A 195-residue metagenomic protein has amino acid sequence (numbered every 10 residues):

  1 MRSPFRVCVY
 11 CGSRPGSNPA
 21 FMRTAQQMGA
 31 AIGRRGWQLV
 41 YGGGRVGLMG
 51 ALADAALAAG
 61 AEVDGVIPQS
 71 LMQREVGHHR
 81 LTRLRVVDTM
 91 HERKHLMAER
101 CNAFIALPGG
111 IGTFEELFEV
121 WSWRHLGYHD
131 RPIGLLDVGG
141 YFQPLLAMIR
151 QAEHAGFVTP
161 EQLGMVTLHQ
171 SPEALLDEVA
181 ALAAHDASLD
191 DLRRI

Functional and structural regions predicted by a protein language model:
M1-C101, V138-E178, L182-I195: A cross-family phosphate/adenosyl-ligand binding-site feature
R93-G127, G134, H185-L192: Active-site/ligand-binding-proximal alpha/beta "capping" segment
L107, Y128-R131, G139-P144: Glycine-rich phosphate/nucleotide-binding loop
L107-P108, P132-L136, L163-V166: Flexible, glycine/proline-enriched loop segments at strand-loop-helix junctions that form or flank small-ligand binding
L126-I133, F157-E161: Acidic/polar active-site rim loop that often engages polyanionic ligands
